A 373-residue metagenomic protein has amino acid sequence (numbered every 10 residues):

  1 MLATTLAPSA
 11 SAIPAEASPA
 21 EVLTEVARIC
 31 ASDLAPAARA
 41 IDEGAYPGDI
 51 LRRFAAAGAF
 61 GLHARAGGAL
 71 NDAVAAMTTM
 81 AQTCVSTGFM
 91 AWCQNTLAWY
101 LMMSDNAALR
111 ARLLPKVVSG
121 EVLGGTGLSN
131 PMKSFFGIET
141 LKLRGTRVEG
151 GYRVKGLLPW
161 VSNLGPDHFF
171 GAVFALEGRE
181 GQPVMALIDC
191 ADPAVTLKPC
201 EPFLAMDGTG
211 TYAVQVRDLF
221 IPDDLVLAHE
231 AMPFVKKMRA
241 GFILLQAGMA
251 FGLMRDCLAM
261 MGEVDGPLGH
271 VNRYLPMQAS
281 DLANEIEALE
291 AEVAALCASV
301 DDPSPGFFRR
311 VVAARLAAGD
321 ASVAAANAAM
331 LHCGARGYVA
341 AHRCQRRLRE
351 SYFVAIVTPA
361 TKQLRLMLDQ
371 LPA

Functional and structural regions predicted by a protein language model:
M1-V74: A generic N-terminal leader/anchor concept
L2-A3, A335-A373: Glycine-rich phosphate/cofactor-binding loops in nucleotide/flavin-utilizing enzymes
T24, G252, S280-E287, V312 (+2 more regions): Generic structural signal for well-ordered, non-transmembrane alpha-helical segments in soluble/cytosolic regions
A35-D42, E287-D320, N327-V339: C-terminal helix-coil-helix/basic helical segment that borders enzyme active sites and/or dimer interfaces and provides
A45-A56, F60-L157: Glycine-rich flavin
L157-D192: DPxDG-like acidic metal-binding loop motif
P159-L164, F242-L245, V354: Glycine-rich phosphate/pyrophosphate-binding beta-alpha loops
E201-E287: Glycine-rich beta->alpha junctions and the first turn(s) of the following alpha-helix
